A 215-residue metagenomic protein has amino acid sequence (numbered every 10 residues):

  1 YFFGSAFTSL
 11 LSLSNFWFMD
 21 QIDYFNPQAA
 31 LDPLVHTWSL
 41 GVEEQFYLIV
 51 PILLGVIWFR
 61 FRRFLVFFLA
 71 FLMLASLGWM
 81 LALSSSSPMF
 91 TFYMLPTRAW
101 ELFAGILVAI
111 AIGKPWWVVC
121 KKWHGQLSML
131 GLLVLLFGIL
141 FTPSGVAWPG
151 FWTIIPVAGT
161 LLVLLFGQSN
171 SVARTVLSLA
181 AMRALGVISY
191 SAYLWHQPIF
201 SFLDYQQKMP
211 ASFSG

Functional and structural regions predicted by a protein language model:
Y1-G215: Membrane-interface helix/loop caps of multi-pass membrane proteins
